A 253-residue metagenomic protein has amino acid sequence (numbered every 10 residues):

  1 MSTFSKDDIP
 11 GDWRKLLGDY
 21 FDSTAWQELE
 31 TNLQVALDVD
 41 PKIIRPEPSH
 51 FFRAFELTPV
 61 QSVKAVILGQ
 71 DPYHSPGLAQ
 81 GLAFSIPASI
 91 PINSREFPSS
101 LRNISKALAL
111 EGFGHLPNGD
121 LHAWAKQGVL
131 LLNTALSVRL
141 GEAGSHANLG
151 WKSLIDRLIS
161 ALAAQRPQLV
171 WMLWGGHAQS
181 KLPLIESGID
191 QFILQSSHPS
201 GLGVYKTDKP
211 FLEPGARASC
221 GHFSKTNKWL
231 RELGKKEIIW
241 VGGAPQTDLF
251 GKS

Functional and structural regions predicted by a protein language model:
M1-D40, S100, A107-L110, L136-A161 (+1 more regions): C-terminal capping/extension of enzyme domains
P46-F52, E111-H115: Short gly/ser/thr-rich secondary-structure transition/capping motifs
F52-S62, L162-A164, P183: A short acidic-Thr-Gly-centered motif at the start of a beta-strand
L57-L116: Adenosine ribonucleotide-centric catalytic and binding domains
Q70, T134, L173-H177: Short, well-ordered beta-to-alpha junction loops that form the rim of enzyme active sites and present histidine/acidic
A109-L121, K126, L136, L140: Conserved nucleotide-cofactor-binding alpha/beta core module
R166-W171: Short active-site oxyanion
